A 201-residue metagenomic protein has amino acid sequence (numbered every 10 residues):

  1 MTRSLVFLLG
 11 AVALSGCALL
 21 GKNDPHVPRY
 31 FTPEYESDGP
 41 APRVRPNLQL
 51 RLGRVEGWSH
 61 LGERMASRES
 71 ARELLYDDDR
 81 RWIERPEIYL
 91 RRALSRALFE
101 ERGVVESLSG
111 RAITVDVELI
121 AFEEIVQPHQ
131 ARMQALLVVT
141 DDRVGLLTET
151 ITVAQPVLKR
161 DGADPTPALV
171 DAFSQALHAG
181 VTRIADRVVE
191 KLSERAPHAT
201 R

Functional and structural regions predicted by a protein language model:
M1-L19: Sec-dependent bacterial lipoprotein signal peptides
C17-I83, K191-R201: A structural "domain/chain start" motif
A18-F31, Y35-S37, R96, E100-L146 (+2 more regions): Surface-exposed short loop/turn segments
A66, R72-R81, R143-A185: Short secondary-structure boundary motifs at beta->alpha junctions and helix caps
R72-E100: Mid-chain, structured segments of secreted extracytoplasmic proteins
S95, F99-G103, T182-V189, S193: Sec-exported extracytoplasmic/periplasmic mature domains
A163-D164, A172-F173, V188-T200: Internal interaction segment
